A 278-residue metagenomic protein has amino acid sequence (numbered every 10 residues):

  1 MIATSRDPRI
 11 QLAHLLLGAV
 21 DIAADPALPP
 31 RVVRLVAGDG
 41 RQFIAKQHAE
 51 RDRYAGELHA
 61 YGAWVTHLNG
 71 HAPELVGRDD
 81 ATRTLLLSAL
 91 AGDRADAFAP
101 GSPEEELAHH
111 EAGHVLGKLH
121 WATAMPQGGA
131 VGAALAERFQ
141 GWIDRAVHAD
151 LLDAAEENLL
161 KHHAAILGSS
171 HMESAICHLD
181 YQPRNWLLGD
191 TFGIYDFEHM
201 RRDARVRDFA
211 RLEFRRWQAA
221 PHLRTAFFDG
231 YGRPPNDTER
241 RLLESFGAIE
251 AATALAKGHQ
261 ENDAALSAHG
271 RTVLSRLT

Functional and structural regions predicted by a protein language model:
T4-L16, W121-L179, G270-R276: An alpha-helical support segment within catalytic cores of ATP-dependent transferases
A23-A130: ATP-binding pocket architecture of kinase catalytic cores
R31-A37, H163-F209: Active-site acidic catalytic loop and adjacent metal/ATP-binding pocket of ATP-dependent phosphoryl transfer enzymes
D52, R94, W186, R202-A204 (+1 more regions): Conserved protein kinase catalytic core
Y61, P103-E104, G193, A210-L212: Glycine-rich, phosphate-binding/catalytic loops in enzymes
L86-S102, W121, G141-V147, I249-A265: A glycine-centered beta->alpha junction motif in the catalytic cores of kinase/phosphotransferase enzymes
V206-P235, G247-A264, V273-S275: Active-site activation/catalytic loop segments of kinase-like enzymes and analogous catalytic loops in related
E239-F246: Alpha-helical scaffolds flanking conserved acidic
